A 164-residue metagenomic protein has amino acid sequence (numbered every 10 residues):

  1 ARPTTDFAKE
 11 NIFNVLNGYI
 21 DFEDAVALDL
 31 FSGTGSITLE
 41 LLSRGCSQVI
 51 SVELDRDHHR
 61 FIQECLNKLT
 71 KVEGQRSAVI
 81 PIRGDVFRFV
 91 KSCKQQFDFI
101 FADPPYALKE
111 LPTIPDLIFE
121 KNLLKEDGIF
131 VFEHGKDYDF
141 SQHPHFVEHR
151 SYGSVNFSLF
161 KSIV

Functional and structural regions predicted by a protein language model:
A1-V164: Class I S-adenosyl-L-methionine-dependent methyltransferase catalytic core
